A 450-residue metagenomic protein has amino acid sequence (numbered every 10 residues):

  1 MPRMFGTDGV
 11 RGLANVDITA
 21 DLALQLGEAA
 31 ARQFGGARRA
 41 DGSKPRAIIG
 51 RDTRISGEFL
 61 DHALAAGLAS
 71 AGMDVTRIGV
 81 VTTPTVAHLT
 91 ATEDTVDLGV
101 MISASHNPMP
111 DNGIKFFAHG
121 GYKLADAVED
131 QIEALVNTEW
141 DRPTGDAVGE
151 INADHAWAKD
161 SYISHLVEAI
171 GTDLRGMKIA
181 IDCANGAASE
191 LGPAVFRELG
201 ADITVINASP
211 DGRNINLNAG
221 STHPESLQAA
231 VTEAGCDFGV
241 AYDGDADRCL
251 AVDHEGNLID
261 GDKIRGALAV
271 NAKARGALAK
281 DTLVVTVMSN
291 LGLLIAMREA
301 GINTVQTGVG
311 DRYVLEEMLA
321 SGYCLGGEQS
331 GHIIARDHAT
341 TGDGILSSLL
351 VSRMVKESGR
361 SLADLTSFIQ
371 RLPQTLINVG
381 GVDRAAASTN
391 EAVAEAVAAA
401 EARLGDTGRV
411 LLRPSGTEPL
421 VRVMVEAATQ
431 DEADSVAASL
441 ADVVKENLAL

Functional and structural regions predicted by a protein language model:
M1-A66, S70-A71, D97, N152-K178 (+1 more regions): An N-terminal, well-structured beta->alpha segment
F5-G6, I49, V75-V80, M101-I102 (+8 more regions): General beta-strand structural signal in soluble alpha/beta enzymes
D8, I49, V86, V100 (+11 more regions): Buried hydrophobic positions in well-ordered alpha/beta secondary-structure cores of metabolic enzymes
L13, N112-A234: Gly/Ser/Thr-enriched, mixed-charge loops and adjacent short helices that form phosphate/oxyanion-binding elements
R32, G36, A40, R46-D111 (+1 more regions): N-terminal small/polar loop signature for handling phosphorylated ligands or for N-terminal nucleophile
D41-D52, K178-I181, T282-V287, C324 (+1 more regions): Short glycine-rich phosphate-binding loop at a beta-alpha junction
T83, D130-I163, E168, H254-G327 (+1 more regions): Proline/glycine-rich low-complexity loops and linkers
F238, R275-L450: Phosphate-binding and adjacent anionic-ligand microenvironments
